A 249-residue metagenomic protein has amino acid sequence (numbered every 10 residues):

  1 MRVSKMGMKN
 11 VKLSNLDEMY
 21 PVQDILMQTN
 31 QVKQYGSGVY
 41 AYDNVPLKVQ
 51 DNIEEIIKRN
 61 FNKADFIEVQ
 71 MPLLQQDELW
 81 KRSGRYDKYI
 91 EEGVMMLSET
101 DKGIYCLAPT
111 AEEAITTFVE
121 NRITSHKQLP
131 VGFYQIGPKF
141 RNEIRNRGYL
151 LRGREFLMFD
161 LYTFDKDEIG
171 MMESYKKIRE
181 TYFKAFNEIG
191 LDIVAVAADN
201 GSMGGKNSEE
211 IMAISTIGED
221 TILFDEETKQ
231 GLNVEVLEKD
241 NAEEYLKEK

Functional and structural regions predicted by a protein language model:
R2-K249: TRNA-recognition modules of translation machinery and tRNA-sensing kinases, especially anticodon-binding
